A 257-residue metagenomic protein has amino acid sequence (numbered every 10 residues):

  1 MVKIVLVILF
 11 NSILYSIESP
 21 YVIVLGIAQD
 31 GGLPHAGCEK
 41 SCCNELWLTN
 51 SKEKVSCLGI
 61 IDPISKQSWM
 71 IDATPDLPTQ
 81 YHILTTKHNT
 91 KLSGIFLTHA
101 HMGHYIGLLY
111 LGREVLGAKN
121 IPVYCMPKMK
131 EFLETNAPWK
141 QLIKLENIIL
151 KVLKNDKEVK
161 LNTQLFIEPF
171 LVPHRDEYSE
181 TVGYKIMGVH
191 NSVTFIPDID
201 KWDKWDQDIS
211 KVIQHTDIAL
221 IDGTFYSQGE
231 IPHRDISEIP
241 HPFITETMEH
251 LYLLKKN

Functional and structural regions predicted by a protein language model:
K3-I13: Sec-dependent N-terminal signal peptides
I17-L84, L150-K211: Core dinuclear metal-dependent hydrolase active-site scaffold
D62-Y124, D217: Active-site metal-binding motif and surrounding structural segment of the metallo-beta-lactamase
I71, T98, I196-P197, I221-G223: Active-site flanking residues adjacent to catalytic metal/cofactor-binding acidic residues
K87-T90, R113-K119, L142-K144, S210-H215 (+1 more regions): Short, conserved loop/helix-junction motifs that constitute active-site signature segments in enzyme catalytic cores
H101-G107, R175-D176, K201-K204, Y226-G229: Active-site environment of divalent metal-dependent phosphoester hydrolases
K128-P138: A short, active-site helix/loop in glycosyltransferases that binds the activated sugar's phosphate group
M187-S192, D200-N257: Cap/insert and terminal regions of metallo-dependent hydrolase folds
